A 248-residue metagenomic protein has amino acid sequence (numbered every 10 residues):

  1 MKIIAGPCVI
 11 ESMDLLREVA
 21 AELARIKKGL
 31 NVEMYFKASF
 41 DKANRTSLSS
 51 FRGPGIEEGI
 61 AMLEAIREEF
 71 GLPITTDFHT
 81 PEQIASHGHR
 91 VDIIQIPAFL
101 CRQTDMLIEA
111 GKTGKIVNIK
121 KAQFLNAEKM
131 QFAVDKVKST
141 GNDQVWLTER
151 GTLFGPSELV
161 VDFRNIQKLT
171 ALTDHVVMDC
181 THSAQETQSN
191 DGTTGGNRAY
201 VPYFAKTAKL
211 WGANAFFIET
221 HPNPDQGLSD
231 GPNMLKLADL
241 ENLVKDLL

Functional and structural regions predicted by a protein language model:
I4, Y35-K37, T75, Q95 (+4 more regions): Conserved beta-strand positions in the central sheet of alpha/beta enzyme cores
I4-L15, M34-I56, T220-D230: Glycine-rich, proline-tolerant flexible connector loops at the mouths of alpha/beta enzymes
V9, A98-L100, V201-F204, W211-N233: Glycine-rich phosphate-binding active-site loops on the catalytic face of alpha/beta enzymes
E11-E18, S50-E58, A98, L125 (+4 more regions): Alpha-helix N-cap and loop-to-helix initiation/capping positions
E22-L30, F51-T75, A110-I116, I166-V177 (+3 more regions): Alpha-helix-loop-beta-strand connector modules within alpha/beta enzyme cores
P54-G55, E69-Q83, D92-D105, K115-A127 (+1 more regions): Catalytic beta/alpha-barrel core
L63, P81-I84, L107, V134 (+2 more regions): Generic hydrophobic/aromatic pocket-lining and core-packing "Φ" positions
G114, N118-T220: Catalytic alpha/beta core domains of metabolic enzymes, predominantly
